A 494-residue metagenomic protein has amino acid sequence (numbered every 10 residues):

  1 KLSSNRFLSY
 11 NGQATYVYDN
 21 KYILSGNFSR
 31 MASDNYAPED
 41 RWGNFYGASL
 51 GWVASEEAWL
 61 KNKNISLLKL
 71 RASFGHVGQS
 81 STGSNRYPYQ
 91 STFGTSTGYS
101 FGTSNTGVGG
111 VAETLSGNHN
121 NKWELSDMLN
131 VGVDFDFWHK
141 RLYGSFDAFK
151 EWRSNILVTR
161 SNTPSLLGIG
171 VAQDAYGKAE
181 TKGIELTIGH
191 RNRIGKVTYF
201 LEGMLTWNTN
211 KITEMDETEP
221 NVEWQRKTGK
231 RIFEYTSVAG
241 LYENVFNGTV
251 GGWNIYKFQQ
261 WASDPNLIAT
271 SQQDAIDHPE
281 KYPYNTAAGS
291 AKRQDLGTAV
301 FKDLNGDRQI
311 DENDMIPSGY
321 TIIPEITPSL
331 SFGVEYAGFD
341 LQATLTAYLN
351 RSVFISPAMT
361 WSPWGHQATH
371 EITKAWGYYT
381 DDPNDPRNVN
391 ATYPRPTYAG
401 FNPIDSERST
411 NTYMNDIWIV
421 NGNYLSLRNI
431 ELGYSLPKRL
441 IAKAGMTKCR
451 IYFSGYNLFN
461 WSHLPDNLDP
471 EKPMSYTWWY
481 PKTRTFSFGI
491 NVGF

Functional and structural regions predicted by a protein language model:
K1-S237, L241-E243, T410-F494: Extracellular/periplasmic, surface-exposed regions of secreted and cell-surface proteins
S33, Q294, Y348-R450: Extracytoplasmic gating/loop element in the C-terminal half of outer-membrane beta-barrel translocons and assembly
Y46, L50-A54, F137, P317 (+4 more regions): Proline-rich low-complexity regions
G107, G306-Q309, E407-R408: Short, positively charged
V111, A291, G319-I323, P470-E471: Short, solvent-exposed secondary-structure boundary motifs
R193-S318, S362-P363, E371, G377-Y393: Conserved small-residue
S263-I268, H278, T321-S356: Glycine-rich, aromatic-lined ligand/substrate-binding cores of catalytic and carbohydrate-binding domains
R308-N313, S318-Q342, M414-K438: Extended amphipathic secondary-structure runs
